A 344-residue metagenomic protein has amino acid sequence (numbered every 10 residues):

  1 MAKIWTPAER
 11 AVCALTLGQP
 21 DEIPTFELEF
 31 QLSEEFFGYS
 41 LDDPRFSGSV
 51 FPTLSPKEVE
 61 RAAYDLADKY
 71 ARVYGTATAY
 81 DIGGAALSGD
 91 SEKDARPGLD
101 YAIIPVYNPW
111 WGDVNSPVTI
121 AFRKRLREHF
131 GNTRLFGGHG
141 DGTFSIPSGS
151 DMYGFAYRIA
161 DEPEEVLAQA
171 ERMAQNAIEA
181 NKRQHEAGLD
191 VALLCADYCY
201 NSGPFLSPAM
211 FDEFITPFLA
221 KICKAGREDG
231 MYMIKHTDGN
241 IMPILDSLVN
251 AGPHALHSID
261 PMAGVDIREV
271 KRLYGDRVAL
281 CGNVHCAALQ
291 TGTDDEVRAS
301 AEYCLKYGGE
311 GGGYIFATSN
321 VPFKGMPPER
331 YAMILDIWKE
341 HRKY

Functional and structural regions predicted by a protein language model:
M1-L66, R72-Y344: Active-site loop segments of alpha/beta catalytic cores
